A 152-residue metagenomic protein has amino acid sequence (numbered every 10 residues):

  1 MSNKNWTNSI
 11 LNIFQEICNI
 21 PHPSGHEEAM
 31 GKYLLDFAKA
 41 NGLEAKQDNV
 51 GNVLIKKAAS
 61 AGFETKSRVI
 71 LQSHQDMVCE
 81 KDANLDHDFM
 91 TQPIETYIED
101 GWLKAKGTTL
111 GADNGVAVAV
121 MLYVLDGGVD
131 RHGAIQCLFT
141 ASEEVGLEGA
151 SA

Functional and structural regions predicted by a protein language model:
S2-G101: Acidic/His- and Gly-rich active-site-bordering loop/insert found across diverse amide/peptide-bond hydrolases
F63-E144, A152: Active-site metal-coordination/substrate-binding segment of hydrolases, especially metallo-dependent peptidases
E148: Residues that form or flank phosphate/diphosphate-binding pockets in enzymes that use nucleotide phosphates
